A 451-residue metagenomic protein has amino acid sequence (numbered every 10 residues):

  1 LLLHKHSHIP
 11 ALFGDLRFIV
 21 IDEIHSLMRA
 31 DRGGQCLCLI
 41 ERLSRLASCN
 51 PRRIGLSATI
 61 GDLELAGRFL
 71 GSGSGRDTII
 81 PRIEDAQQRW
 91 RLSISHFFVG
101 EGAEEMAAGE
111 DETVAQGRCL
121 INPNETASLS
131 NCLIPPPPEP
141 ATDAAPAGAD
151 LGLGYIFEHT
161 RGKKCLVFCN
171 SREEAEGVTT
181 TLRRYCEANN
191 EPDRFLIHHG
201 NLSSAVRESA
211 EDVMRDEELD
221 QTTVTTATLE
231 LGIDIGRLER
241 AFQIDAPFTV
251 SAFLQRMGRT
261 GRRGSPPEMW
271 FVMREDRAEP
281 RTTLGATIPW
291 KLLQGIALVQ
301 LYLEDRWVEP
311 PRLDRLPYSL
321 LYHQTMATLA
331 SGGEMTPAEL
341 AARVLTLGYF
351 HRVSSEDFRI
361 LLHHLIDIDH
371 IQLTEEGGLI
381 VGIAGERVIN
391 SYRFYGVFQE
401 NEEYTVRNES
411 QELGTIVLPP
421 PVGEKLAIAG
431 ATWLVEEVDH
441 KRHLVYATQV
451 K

Functional and structural regions predicted by a protein language model:
L3-G332, A338-V381: Helicase motor core with emphasis on the C-terminal RecA-like subdomain
I360-L362, D367-K451: Conserved nucleotide-binding/hydrolysis modules and their immediate coupling elements across P-loop/ASCE NTPase motors
